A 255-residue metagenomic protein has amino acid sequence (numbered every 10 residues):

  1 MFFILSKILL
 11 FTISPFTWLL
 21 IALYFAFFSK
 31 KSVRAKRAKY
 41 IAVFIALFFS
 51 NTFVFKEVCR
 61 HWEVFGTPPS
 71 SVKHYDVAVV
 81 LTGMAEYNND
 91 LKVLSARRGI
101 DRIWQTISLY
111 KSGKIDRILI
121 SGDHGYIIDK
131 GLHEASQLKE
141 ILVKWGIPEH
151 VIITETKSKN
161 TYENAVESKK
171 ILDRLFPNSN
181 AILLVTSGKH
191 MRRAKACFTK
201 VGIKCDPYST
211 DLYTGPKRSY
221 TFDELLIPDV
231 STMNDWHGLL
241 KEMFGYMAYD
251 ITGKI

Functional and structural regions predicted by a protein language model:
M1-F28: Membrane-embedded alpha-helical segments of integral membrane proteins
F11-W18, F44-N51, V143: Hydrophobic alpha-helical membrane-embedded or membrane-associated segments
F28-R37: Membrane-interface helix-boundary motifs at transmembrane edges
A38-F44: Central hydrophobic cores of alpha-helical transmembrane segments in multi-pass integral membrane proteins
F48-D229, M233: A structural signal for short, hydrophobic/glycine-enriched beta-strand patches
D229-I255: Structured C-terminal subdomain patch of bacterial secreted/periplasmic proteins
